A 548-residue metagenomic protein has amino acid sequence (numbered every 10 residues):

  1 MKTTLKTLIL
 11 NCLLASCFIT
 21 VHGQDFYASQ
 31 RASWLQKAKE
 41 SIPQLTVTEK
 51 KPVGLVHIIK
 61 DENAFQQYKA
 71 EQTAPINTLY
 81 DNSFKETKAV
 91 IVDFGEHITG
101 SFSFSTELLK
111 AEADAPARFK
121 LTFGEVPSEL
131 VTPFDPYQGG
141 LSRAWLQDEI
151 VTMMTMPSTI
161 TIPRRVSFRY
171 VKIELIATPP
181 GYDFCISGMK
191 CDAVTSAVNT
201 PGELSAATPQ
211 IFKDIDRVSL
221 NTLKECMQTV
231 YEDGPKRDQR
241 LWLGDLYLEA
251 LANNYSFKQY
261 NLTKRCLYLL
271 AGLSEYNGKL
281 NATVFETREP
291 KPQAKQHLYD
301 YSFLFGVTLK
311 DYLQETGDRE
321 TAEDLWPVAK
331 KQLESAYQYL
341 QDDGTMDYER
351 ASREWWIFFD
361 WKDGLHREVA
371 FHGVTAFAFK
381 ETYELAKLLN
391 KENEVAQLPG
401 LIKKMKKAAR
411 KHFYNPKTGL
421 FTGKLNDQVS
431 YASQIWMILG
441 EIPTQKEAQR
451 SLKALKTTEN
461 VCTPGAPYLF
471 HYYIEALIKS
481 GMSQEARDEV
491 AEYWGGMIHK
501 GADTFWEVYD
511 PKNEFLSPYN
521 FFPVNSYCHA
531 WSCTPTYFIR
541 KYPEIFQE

Functional and structural regions predicted by a protein language model:
M1-D25: Bacterial Sec-dependent N-terminal signal peptides
Q24-D233, N261, A282-E286: Extracellular/oxidizing-compartment recognition motifs
K85-T87, P235, L365, S430: Short, solvent-exposed coil/turn segments
P201-T208, K236-Q239, L251-N254, L365: Second-shell loop/turn segments in exported
D233-D238, F538: Short, surface-exposed recognition loops or helix-turn segments adjacent to catalytic cores
W242-F257, N261-E548: Active-site core of glycosidic bond-cleaving carbohydrate-active enzymes
